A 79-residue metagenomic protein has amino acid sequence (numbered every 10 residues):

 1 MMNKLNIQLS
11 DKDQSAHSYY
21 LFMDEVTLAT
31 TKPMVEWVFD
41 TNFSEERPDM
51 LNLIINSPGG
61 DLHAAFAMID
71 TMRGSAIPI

Functional and structural regions predicted by a protein language model:
M1-I79: Terminal-region recognition feature
